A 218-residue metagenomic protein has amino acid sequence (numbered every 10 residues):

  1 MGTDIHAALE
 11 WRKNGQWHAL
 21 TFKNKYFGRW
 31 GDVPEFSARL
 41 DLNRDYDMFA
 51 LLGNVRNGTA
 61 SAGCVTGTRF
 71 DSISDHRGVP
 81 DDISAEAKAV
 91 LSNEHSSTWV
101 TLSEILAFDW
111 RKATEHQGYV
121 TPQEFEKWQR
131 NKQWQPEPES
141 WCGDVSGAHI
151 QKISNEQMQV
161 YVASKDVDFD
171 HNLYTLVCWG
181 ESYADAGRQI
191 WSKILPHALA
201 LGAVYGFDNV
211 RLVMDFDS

Functional and structural regions predicted by a protein language model:
M1-F207, F216-S218: Acidic (Asp/Glu-rich) sequence patches and key acidic residues that form negatively charged surfaces used
